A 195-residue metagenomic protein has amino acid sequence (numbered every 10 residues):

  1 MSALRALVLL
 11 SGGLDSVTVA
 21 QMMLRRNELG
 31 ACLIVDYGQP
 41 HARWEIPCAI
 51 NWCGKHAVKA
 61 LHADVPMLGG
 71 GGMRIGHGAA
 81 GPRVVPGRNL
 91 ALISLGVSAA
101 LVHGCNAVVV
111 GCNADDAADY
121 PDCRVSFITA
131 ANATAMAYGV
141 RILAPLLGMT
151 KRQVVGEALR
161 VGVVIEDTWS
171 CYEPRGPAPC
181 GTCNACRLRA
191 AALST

Functional and structural regions predicted by a protein language model:
M1-G162: ATP-dependent adenylation/nucleotidyltransferase module used to activate substrates
S94, D167-A191: Local cysteine-cluster metal-coordination motifs and their immediate loop/turn environment, predominantly Fe-S cluster
L193-T195: Short Cys/His-rich "knuckle" micro-motifs
